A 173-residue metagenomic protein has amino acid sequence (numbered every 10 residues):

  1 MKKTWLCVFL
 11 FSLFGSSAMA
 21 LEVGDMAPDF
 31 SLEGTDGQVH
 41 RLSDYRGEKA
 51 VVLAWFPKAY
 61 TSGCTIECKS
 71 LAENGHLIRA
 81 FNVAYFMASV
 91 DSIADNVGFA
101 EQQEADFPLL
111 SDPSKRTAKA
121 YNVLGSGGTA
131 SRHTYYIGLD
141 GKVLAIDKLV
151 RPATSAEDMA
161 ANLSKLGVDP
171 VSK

Functional and structural regions predicted by a protein language model:
M1-T4: Positively charged n-region of N-terminal signal peptides that target proteins for export
C7-S16: Bacterial N-terminal signal peptides
A18-E22: Boundary at the C-terminal end of the N-terminal hydrophobic targeting segment
A27-P28, A50, S131-H133: Short loop/turn microsegments at loop-to-beta-strand junctions
S31-A50: A short beta-strand-turn-helix
Y45-T65: Short active-site neighborhood of thiol/selenol oxidoreductases, capturing the structured segment around
Y60, T65-Q103, K115-K119: Structural microenvironment flanking redox-active thiols in thiol-disulfide oxidoreductases
A130-K173: Thiol-/selenol-based redox modules, centered on thioredoxin-like and closely related oxidoreductase domains
